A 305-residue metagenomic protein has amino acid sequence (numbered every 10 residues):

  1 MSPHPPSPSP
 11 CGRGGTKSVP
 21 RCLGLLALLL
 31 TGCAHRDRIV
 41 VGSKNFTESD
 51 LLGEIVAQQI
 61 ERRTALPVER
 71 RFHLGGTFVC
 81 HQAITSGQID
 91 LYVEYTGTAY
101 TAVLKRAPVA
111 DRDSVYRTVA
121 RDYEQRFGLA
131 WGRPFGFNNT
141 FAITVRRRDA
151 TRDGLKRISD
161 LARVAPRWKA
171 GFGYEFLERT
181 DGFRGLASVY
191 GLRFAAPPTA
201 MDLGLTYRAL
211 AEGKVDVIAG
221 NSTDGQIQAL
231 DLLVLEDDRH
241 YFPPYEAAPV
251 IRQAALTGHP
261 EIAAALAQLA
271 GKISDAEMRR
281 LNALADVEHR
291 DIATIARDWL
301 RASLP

Functional and structural regions predicted by a protein language model:
P3-P5, C11-V19, G24: A cross-taxon signal for low-complexity, glycine/charged-rich
T31-G32: C-terminal motif of bacterial Sec signal peptides marking the signal peptidase cleavage site
R38-E69, G136-R208, R290, T294: Bilobed "Venus flytrap"/periplasmic-binding protein-like clamshell domains and structurally analogous long
H73-T77, G87-Y100, V115-V119, R146 (+4 more regions): Beta->alpha turn/N-cap motifs
T85-E94, A165-K169, G185, L210-G220: Alpha-to-beta junction loops
V103-G132, E212-V215, Q226-H240: Ligand-binding "clamshell"
F141-T151, E246-H259: A bilobed periplasmic-binding-protein/Venus flytrap-type ligand-binding module shared by bacterial periplasmic
L177, D181-G182, A187-V189, P260-P305: An extracytoplasmic/periplasmic, membrane-proximal ligand-sensing/linker region
